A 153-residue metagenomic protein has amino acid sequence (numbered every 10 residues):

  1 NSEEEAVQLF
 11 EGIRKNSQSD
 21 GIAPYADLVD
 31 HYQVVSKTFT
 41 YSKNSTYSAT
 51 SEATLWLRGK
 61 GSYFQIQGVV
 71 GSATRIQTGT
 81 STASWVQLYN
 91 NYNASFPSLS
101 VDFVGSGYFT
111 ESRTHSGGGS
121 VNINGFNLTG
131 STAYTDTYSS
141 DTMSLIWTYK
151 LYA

Functional and structural regions predicted by a protein language model:
N1-F39: N-terminal propeptides/leader regions of secreted preproproteins that are proteolytically removed before maturation
V29-Y32, T54, V104, Y138 (+1 more regions): Intrinsically disordered, low-complexity regions of eukaryotic proteins
Y32-D102: Short helix-loop boundary/capping segments
T46, S62, T110-S116, Y152: Generic "edge-of-domain/loop-turn" microfeature
Q67-S72, G130-T132, D136, A153: A short, surface-exposed interaction/processing loop segment used at functional sites
P97-R113: A short hydrophobic beta-strand element
E111-D136: Glycine- and small hydrophobic-rich membrane-insertion segments that are intrinsically disordered in solution
T137-A153: Short, low-complexity, Pro/Ser/Thr/Gly-rich segments in the mature regions of secreted, periplasmic
